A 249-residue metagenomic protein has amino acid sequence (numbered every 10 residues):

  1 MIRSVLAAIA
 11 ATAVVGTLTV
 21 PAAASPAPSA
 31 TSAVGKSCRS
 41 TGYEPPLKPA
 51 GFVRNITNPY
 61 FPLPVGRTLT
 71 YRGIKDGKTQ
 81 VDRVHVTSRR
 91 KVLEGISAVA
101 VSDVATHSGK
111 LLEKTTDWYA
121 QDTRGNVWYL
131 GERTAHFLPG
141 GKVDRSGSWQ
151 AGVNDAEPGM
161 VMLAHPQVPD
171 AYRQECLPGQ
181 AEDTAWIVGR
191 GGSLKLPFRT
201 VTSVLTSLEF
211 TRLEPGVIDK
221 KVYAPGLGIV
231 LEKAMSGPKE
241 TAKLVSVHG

Functional and structural regions predicted by a protein language model:
M1-P26: Secretory targeting and sorting signals
I2-S4, S25-G249: Conserved functional acidic sites
